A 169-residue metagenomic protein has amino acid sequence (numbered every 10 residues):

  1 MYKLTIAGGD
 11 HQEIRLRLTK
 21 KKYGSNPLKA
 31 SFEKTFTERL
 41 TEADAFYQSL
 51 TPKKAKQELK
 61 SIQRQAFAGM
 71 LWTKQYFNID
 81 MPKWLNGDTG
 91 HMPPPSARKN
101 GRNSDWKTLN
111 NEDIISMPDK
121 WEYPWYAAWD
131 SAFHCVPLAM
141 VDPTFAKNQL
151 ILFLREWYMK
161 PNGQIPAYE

Functional and structural regions predicted by a protein language model:
M1-Y2, Q57: Flexible, glycine/threonine-enriched loop-and-boundary segments that flank and lead into catalytic domains of large
L4-K20: Short Pro-Gly-centered flexible turn/kink motifs
G9, S25, D88-H91: Intrinsically disordered, low-complexity regions
Q12, N26-F32, A127, A139 (+1 more regions): A broad, low-amplitude sensor of folded, mature protein cores
I14-R15, G24-N26, I79-M81, P118: Short helix/loop capping segments that flank catalytic or ligand/cofactor-binding pockets
R17-K60: Terminal connector regions
K54-E169: Substrate-binding groove/exosite segments of carbohydrate-active enzymes
